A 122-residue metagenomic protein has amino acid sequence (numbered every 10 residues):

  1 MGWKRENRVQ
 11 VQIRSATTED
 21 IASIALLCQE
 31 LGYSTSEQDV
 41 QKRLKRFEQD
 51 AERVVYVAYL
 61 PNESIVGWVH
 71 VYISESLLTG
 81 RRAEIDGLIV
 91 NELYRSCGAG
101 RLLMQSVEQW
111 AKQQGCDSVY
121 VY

Functional and structural regions predicted by a protein language model:
G2-N7, Q109-K112: Terminal substrate-recognition subdomain of acyl/acetyltransferases
V11, S15-A22, L26-G80, M104: Acetyl-CoA-dependent GNAT
Q12, D86, Y120: Conserved Rossmann-like nucleotide-binding pocket used by diverse enzymes that bind dinucleotide cofactors
Y72, N91, Y122: Conserved residues at the C-terminal ends of beta-strands
R81-E92: Conserved acetyl-CoA binding element of GNAT-fold acetyltransferases
V90, S96-Q109: Conserved acetyl-CoA-binding loop-helix of GNAT-fold acetyltransferases
M104, A111-Y122: Conserved GNAT acetyl-CoA-binding A-motif
